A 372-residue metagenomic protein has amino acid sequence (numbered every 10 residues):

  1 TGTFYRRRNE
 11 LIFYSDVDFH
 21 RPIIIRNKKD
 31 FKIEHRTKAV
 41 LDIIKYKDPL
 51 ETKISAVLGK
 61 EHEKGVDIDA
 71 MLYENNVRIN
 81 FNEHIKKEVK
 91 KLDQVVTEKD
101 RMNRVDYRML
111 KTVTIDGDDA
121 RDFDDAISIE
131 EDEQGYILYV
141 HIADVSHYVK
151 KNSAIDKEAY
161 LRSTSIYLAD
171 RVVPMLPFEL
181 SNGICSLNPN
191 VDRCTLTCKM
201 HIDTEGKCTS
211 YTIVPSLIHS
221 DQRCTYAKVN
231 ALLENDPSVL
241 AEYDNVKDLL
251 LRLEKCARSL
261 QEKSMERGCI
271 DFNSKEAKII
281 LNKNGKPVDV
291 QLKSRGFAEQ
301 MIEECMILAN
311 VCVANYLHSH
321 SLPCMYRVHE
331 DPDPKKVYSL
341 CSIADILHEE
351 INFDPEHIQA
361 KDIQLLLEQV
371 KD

Functional and structural regions predicted by a protein language model:
T1-I142, S146-V191, N230-A231: Charge-lined substrate channels and their catalytic hotspots, especially those that engage the 3′ end of RNA
R6-E10, C194-L196, N273-E276: A short, compositionally biased
R7-R8, K47, E131-E133, I202-K207 (+1 more regions): Short acidic-glycine loop/turn motifs at beta-strand connectors
N27-F31, A56-K60, V214-S220, S294-F297 (+1 more regions): A short, sequence-level motif marking secondary-structure junctions
V40-D42, K53, T112-T114, A126-S128 (+12 more regions): Structured core elements
E130-D132, V172-E234, E242, R252: Covalent nucleotidyltransferase
R162-S163, C194-L196, S321: Short glycine-/polar-rich loops that comprise or flank the Walker A/P-loop and associated switch/sensor motifs
H201, I213, Y226-D372: Append "with occasional cross-activation on large, charged helical scaffolds in nucleic-acid assemblies
